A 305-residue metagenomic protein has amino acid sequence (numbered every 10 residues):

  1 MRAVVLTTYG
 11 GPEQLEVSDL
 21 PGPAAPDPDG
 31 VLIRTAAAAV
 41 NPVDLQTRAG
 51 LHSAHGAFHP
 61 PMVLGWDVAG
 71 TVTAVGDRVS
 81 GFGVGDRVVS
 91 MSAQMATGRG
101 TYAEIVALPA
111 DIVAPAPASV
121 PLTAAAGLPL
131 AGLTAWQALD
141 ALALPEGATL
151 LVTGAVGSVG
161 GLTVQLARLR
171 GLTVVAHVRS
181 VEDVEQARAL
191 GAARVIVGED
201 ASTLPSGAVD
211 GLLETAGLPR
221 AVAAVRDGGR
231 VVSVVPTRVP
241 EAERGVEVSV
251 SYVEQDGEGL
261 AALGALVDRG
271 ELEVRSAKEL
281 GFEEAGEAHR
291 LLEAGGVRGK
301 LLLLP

Functional and structural regions predicted by a protein language model:
R2, E16, R34, A69-T71 (+1 more regions): Residues located in well-ordered beta-strands
P21-V40, H52-Q94: Glycine-rich beta-strand-centered segment in the early N-terminal region that forms part of a ligand/cofactor-binding
A57, G81, M91-G154: NAD(P)H dinucleotide-binding glycine-rich loop of Rossmann-like/cofactor-binding domains, especially the beta1-alpha1
A126-D200: Mid-domain Rossmann-like dinucleotide-binding core that forms the NAD(H)/NADP(H) cofactor-binding site
L204-D210: A short acidic, Gly/Pro-enriched loop at the edge of an enzyme's catalytic core that lines a small-molecule cofactor
T215-E273, F282, P305: Glycine-rich phosphate-binding loop and adjacent beta-alpha segment of Rossmann(oid) nucleotide-cofactor-binding
E271-R275, H289-P305: C-terminal capping/lid region of NAD(P)-dependent oxidoreductase domains
